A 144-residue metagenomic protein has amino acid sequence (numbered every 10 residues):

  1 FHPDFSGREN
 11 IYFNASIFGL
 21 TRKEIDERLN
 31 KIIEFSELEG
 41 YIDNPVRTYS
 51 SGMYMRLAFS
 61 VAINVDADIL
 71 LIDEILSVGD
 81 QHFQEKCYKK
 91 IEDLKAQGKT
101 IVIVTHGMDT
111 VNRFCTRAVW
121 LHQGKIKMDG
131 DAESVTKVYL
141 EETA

Functional and structural regions predicted by a protein language model:
Y12, S16, E24-Y41, A58: Conserved ABC ATPase "signature" region
P45-G52: Conserved ABC ATPase signature
Q84-Q97: Helical segment within the ABC ATPase nucleotide-binding domain
T105-H106: H-loop/switch region of ABC-family ATPase nucleotide-binding domains
V111-R113: A short, surface-exposed alpha-helical micro-motif characterized by mixed small hydrophobic and charged/polar residues
Q123-G124, Y139: Conserved ABC ATPase "signature" C-loop
D129-G130: ABC ATPase "signature
